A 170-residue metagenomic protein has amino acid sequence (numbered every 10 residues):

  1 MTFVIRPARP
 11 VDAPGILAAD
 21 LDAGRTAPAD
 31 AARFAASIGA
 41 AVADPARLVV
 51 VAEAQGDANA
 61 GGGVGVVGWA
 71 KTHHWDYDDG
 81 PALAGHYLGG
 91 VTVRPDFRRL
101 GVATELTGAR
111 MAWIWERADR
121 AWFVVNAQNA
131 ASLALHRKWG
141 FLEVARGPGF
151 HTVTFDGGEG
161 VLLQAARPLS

Functional and structural regions predicted by a protein language model:
F3-A18: A short beta-loop-alpha structural element at the N-terminal edge of CoA-dependent acyl/N-acetyltransferase catalytic
P10, A27-A84, G89-R94, T107: Acetyl-CoA-dependent GNAT
E53-Q55, A165-P168: Active-site beta-strand termini and strand-to-loop segments that position acidic
L88-R98, V125-Q128: A short, internal acetyl-CoA/4′-phosphopantetheine-binding micro-motif in the GNAT/acyltransferase core
V93, R99-A112, A134-K138: Conserved acetyl-CoA-binding loop-helix of GNAT-fold acetyltransferases
T104, A127-R146: Conserved active-site alpha-helix within GNAT-family acetyltransferase domains
I114-N126: Conserved GNAT acetyl-CoA-binding A-motif
V124-V125, G140-E159: Conserved catalytic-core motifs of GNAT/GCN5-like acyltransferases
